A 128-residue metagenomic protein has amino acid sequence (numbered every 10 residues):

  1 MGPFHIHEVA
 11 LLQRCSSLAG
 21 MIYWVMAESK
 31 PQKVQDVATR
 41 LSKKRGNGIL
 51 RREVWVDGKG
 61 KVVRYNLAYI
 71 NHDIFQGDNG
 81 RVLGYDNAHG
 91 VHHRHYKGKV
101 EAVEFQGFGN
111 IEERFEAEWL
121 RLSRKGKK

Functional and structural regions predicted by a protein language model:
G2-H7, C15: Ser/Thr/Pro-rich, acidic low-complexity intrinsically disordered regulatory segments
F4, A27-K30, K125-K128: Short Lys/Arg-rich cationic patches that frequently serve as NLS/NoLS or arginine-rich RNA/DNA-binding motifs
A10-H93: The feature represents the first ordered module of a protein
G98-K128: Short, compact, well-ordered microdomains
